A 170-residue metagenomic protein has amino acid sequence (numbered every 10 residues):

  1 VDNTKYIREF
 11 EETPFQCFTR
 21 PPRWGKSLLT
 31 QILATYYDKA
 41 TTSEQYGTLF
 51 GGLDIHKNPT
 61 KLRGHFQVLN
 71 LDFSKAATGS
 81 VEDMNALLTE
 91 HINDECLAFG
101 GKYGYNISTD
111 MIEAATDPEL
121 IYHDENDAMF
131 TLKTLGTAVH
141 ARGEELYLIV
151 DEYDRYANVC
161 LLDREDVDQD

Functional and structural regions predicted by a protein language model:
V1, D38-G101: P-loop NTPase motor core
V1-D38, Y46-H56: Walker A/P-loop-proximal flanking segment of P-loop NTPase domains
V1-R20, S74-G79, Y122-N126, F130 (+1 more regions): Asp/Glu-centered strand-loop micro-motifs enriched in Gly/Pro and often flanked by an aromatic residue
P14, H65-Q67, L146-Y147: The start of beta-strands in P-loop NTPase/AAA+ ATPase cores
T35, N85-L88, L162-Q169: Short secondary-structure boundary/capping segments
A76, L120-D124, L161-Q169: Flexible beta-alpha connector loops of hexameric P-loop NTPases
A98-I149: Mid-core helix/loop region of P-loop NTP-binding domains shared across ATPases and GTPases
R142-Q169: Conserved P-loop NTPase "ATPase switch" module shared by AAA+ and STAND
